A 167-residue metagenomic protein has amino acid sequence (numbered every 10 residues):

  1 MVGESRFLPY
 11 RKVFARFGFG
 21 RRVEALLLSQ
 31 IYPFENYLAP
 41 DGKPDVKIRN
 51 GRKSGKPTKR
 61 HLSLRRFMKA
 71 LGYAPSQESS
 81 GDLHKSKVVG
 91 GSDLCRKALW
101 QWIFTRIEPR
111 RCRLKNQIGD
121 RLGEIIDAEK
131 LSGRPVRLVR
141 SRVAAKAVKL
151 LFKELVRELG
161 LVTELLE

Functional and structural regions predicted by a protein language model:
M1-R22, I31: Helix-hairpin-helix/helix-loop-helix acidic hairpins
S5, A74, E78, R106-R110 (+4 more regions): Short secondary-structure junctions and interdomain/linker hinges
K12-V13, L27-R137: Phosphate-backbone recognition surface of nucleic-acid-processing proteins
G18-R21, H61, S141: Conserved structured core elements
V23, C95-L99, V143, A147: Catalytic-loop motifs flanking and including active-site residues across diverse enzymes
L131-E164: Basic, amphipathic alpha-helical segments enriched in Lys/Arg and hydrophobic/aromatic residues
